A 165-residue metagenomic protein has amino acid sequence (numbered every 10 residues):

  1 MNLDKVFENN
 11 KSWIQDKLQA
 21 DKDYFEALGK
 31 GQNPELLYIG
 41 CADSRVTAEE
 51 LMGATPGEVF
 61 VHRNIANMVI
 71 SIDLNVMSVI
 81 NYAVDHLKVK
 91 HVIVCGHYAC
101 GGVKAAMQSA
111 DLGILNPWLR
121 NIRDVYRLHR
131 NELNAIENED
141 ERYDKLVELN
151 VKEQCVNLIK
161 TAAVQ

Functional and structural regions predicted by a protein language model:
M1-P34, A66-K90, G101-Q165: Divalent-metal-activated hydrolytic enzyme cores
K17-E58: N-terminal short beta-loop-beta anion/metal-coordinating cradle
P34, T47, K90, C95-G96: N-terminal hydrophobic or amphipathic segments with adjacent small-residue motifs that include Sec signal peptides
I39-C41, R63, I93-H97: Short beta-strand segments
R45-V79: Active-site cofactor/substrate anionic-group-binding motifs, chiefly glycine- and Lys/Arg-rich phosphate-binding loops
